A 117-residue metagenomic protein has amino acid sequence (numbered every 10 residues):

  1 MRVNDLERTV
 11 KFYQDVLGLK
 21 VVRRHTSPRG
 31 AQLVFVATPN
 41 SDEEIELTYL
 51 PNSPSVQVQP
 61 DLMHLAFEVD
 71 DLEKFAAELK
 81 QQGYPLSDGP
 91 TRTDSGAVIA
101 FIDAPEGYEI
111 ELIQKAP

Functional and structural regions predicted by a protein language model:
M1-D42: Core segments of cupin and vicinal oxygen chelate
M1-R8, L62-F67, A116-P117: N-terminal beta-strand motif that seeds the catalytic metal site of vicinal oxygen chelate
F12, L72-E78: Short amphipathic alpha-helices within nucleic acid-binding modules
V22-H25, F35, A76-P117: Vicinal oxygen chelate
N40-E43, N52-P54, L72: Short, charged/polar surface micro-motifs in flexible loops or helix N-caps
S41-I45, G107-I110: Short, charged/polar, Gly/Pro-enriched secondary-structure boundary elements
Y49-P51, Q114-K115: Acetyl-CoA-dependent GNAT
Q57-L62, T93-D94: Short glycine-enriched loop/turn motifs at secondary-structure junctions
